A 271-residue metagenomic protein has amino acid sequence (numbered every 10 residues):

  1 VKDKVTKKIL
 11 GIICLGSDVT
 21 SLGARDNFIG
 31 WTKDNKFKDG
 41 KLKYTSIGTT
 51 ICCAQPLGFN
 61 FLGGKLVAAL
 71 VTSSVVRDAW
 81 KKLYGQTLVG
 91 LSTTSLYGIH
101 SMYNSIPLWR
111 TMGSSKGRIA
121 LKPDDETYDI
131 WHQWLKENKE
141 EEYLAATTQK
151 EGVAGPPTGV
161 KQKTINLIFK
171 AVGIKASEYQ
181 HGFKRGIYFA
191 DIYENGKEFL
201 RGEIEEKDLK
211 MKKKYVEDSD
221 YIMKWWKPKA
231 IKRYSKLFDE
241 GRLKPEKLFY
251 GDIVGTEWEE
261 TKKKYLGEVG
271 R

Functional and structural regions predicted by a protein language model:
V1-G152: Acyl-donor binding region in acyl/amide transferases
N138-R271: Long, compositionally biased intrinsically disordered regions
